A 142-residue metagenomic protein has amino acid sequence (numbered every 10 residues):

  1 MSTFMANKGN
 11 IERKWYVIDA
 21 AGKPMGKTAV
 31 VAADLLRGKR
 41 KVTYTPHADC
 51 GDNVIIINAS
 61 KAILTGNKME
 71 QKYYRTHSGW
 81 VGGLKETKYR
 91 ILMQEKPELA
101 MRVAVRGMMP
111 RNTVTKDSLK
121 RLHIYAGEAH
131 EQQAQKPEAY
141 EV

Functional and structural regions predicted by a protein language model:
M1-V103, M109-T113, E131-V142: Ribosome large-subunit tunnel/peptidyl-transferase-proximal elements
V114-A134: Internal, active-site/partner-interface "lid" segment
